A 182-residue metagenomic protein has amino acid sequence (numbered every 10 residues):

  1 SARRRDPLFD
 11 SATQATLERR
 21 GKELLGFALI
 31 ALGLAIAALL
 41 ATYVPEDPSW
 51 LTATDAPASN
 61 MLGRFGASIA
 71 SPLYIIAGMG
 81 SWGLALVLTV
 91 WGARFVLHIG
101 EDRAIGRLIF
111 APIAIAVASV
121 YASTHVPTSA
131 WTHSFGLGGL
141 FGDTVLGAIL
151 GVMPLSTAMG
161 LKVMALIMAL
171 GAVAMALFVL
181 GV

Functional and structural regions predicted by a protein language model:
S1-V182: Alpha-helical transmembrane segments used as membrane anchors
